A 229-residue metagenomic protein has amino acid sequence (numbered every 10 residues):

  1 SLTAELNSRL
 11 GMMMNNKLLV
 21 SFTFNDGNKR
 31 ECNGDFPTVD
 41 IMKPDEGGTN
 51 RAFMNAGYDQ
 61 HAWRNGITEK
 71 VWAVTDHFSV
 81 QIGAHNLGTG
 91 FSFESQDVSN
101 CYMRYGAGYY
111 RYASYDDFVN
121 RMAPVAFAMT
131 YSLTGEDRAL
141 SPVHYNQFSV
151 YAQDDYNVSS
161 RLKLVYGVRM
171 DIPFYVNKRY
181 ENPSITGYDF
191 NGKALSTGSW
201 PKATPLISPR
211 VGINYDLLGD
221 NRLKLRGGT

Functional and structural regions predicted by a protein language model:
S1-Q153, F190-K193: Replace "related TpsB outer-membrane translocases also match" with "some related outer-membrane beta-barrels such as
A4, N16-V20, L87-T89, L164-V168 (+2 more regions): Transmembrane beta-strands of outer-membrane beta-barrel proteins
G11-M13, I82-G83, S159, K163 (+1 more regions): Outer-membrane beta-barrel channels and translocator barrels
T23, S92-E94, G167-P173, G228-T229: An acidic- and aromatic-residue-enriched active-site/binding cleft used to recognize and process polar
D26-N28, C32, F174, R179-E181 (+1 more regions): Surface-exposed extracellular loop regions of Gram-negative outer-membrane beta-barrel proteins, predominantly
S149-V150, L206-I207, R222: An amphipathic alpha-helix/helix-turn recognition signal
A152, Y156-E181: A generic structured-segment signal
M170-N214, R226: Catalytic cores of eukaryotic secretory-pathway lumenal/extracellular enzymes that build and remodel glycoconjugates
